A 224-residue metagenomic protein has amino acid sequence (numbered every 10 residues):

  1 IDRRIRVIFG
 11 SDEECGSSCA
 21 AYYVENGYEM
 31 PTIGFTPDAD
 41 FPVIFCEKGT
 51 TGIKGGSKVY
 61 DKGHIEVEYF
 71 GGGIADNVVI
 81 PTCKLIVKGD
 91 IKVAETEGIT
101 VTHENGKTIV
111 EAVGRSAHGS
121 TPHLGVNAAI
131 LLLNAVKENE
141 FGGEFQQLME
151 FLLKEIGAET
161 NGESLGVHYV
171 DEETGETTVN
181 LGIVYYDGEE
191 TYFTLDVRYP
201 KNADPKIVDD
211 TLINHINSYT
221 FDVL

Functional and structural regions predicted by a protein language model:
I1-E13: Short helix-loop-beta-strand segments that form the rim/entrance of peptidase-like active sites
D2-R4, G98, S218-T220: A generic structural signal for alpha->beta connector loops
V7, V67, V101, F221-V223: Generic structural signal for residues in well-ordered beta-strands
E14, A21-P200: Midchain, well-structured core segments that form catalytic/ion-binding scaffolds
G16-S17, P205: Alpha-helix N-cap/helix-start motif
A20-E25, D209-I213: Short amphipathic alpha-helical segments and helix-helix/interface helices
Y186-L224: Substrate-recognition/cap regions that form aromatic- and gly/pro-loop-enriched pockets for small-molecule ligands
